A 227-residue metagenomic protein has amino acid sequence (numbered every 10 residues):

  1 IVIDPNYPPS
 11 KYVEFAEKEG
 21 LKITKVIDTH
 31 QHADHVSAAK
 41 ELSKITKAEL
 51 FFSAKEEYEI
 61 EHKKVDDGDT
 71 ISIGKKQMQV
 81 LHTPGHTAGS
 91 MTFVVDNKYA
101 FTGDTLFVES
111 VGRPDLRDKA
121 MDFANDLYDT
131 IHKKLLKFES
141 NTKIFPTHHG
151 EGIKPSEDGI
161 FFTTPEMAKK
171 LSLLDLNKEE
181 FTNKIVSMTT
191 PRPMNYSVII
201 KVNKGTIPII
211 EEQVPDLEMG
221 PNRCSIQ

Functional and structural regions predicted by a protein language model:
I1-I23, E61-G152: Catalytic core of the metallo-beta-lactamase
Y7-F51: Active-site metal-binding motif and surrounding structural segment of the metallo-beta-lactamase
I27, A54, H148: Residues at the C-termini of beta-strands that transition into short coil/loop
A33, Y58-I60: Generic structural signal for helix capping and beta-alpha/helix-loop junctions
I45, E109-S110, K184: Residues that scaffold the ATP/ADP-binding catalytic core of kinase and kinase-like folds
F52-Y58: Short, polar loop motifs at secondary-structure junctions
D129-K143, H149-Q227: Accessory terminal helices/loops
